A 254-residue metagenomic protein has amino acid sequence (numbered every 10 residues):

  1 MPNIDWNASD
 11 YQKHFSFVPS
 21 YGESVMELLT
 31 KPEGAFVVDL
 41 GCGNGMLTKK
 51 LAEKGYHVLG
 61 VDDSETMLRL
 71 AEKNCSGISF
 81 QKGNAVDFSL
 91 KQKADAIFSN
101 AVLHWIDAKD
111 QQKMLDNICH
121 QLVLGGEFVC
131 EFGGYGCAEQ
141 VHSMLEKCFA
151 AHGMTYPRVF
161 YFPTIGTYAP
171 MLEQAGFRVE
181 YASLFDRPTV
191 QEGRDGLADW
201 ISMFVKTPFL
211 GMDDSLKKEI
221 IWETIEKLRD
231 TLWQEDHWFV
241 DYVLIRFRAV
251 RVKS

Functional and structural regions predicted by a protein language model:
M1-A35, M46-L47: Conserved class I S-adenosyl-L-methionine
F36-L40, N44-F88: Class I SAM-dependent methyltransferase SAM/SAH-binding core
S89-I97: A short acidic, Gly/Pro-enriched loop at the edge of an enzyme's catalytic core that lines a small-molecule cofactor
A96-D110: A short SAM/SAH-binding and catalytic strip from SAM-dependent methyltransferases
Q112-E127: A short glycine-rich, Lys/Arg-flanked "PGG" loop and its adjoining helix->strand segment in the class I
G125-E192: Conserved catalytic/acceptor-binding region of the Class I
E180-E235: C-terminal helical/coil "lid" or tail adjacent to the Rossmann-like core of SAM-dependent
L244-S254: Core SAM-dependent methyltransferase catalytic element
